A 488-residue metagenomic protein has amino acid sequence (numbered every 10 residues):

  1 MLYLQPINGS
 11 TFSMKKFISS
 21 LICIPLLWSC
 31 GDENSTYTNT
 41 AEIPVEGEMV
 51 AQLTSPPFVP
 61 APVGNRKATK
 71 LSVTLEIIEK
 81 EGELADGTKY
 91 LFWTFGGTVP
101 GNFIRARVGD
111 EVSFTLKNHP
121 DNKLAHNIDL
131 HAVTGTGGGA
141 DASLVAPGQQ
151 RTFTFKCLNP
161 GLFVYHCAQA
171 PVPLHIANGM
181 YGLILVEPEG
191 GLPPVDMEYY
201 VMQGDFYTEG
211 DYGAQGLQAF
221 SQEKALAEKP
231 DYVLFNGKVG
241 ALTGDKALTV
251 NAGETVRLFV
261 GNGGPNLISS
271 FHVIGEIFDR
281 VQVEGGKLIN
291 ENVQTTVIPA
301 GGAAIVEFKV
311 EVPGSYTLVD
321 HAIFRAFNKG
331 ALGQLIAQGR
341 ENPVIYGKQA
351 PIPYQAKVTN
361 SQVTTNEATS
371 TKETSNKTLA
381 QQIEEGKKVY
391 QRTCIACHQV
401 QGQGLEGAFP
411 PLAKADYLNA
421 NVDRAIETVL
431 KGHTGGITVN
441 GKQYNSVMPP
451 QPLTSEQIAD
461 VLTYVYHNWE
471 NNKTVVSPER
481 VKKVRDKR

Functional and structural regions predicted by a protein language model:
K15-S20: Sec-dependent signal peptide recognition, specifically the positively charged N-region followed immediately by
C30-E384, K388, E406: Copper-binding active sites and cupredoxin-like electron-transfer domains, recognizing His/Cys-rich ligand loops
A168-P171, F206, H398-G404, L430 (+1 more regions): Detector for the c-type heme attachment site
T364-Q381, V439-R488: Flexible coil segments in periplasmic/lumen-exposed cytochrome c-class electron-transfer proteins
L379-L405, K414-K431: Sequence/structural segment immediately N-terminal to covalent heme-attachment motifs in c-type and related
